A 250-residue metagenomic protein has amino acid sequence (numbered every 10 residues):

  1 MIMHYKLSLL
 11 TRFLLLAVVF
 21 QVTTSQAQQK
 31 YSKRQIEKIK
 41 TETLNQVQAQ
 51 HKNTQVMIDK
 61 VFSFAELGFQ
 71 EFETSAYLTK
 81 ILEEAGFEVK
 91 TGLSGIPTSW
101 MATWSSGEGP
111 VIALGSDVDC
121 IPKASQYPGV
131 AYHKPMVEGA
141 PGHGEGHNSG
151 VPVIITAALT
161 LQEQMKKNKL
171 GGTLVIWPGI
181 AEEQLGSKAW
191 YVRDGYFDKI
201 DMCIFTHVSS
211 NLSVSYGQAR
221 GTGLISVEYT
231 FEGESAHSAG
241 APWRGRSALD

Functional and structural regions predicted by a protein language model:
M1-Q29: Bacterial Sec-dependent N-terminal signal peptides
I2-H4, T11-L15, G107, K169 (+2 more regions): A generic structural signal for short, non-catalytic loop/turn and secondary-structure boundary residues
V18, T23, P110, L170-G172 (+1 more regions): Residue-level signal for beta-strand positions within conserved beta-sheet cores that form or flank
F20, D119, A181: Short, glycine/serine-rich, charged loops/turns that create anion-binding and catalytic segments at active sites
Q21, S105, D117, T230-E234: Solvent-exposed residues in well-ordered beta-strands and their adjoining turns, especially edge/terminal strands
Q28-H143, P152-G172: Acidic/His- and Gly-rich active-site-bordering loop/insert found across diverse amide/peptide-bond hydrolases
H133-G142, N148-S149, M165-D250: Histidine/acidic-residue-rich, glycine-tolerant segments that coordinate divalent metal ions
